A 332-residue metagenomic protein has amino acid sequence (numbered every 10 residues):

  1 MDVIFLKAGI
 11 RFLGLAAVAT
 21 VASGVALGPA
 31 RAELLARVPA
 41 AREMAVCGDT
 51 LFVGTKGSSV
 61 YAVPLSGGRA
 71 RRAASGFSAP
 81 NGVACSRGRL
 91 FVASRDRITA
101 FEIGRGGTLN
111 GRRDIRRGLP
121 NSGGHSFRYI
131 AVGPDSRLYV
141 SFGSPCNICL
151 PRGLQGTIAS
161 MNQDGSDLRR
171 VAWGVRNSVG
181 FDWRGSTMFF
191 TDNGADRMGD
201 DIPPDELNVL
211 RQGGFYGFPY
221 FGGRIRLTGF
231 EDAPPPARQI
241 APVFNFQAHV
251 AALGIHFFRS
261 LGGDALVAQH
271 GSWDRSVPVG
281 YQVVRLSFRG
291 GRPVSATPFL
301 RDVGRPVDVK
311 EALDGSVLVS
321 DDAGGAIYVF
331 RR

Functional and structural regions predicted by a protein language model:
P29-R37, G67-G76, I103-N121, P151-G180 (+2 more regions): Blade-edge beta-strand/turn elements of extracellular beta-propeller and related beta-sheet repeat scaffolds
L35-S58, V250-F257, V267: Beta-strand-rich domains and repeat architectures in extracellular enzymes and scaffolds, especially beta-propellers
A40, G76-A79, S126, L154 (+5 more regions): Beta-rich catalytic cores
V46-D49, C85-R87, V132-D135, D182-G185 (+2 more regions): Residue-level detector of Asp-centered blade-edge/turn motifs that repeat once per structural unit in beta-propeller
V53-G54, V92, Y139-S141, F189-D192 (+2 more regions): Residue position within the beta-strands of beta-propeller blades
S59-Y61, R97-T99, T157-A159, E206 (+2 more regions): A short loop-to-beta-strand structural motif that recurs across blades of beta-propeller domains
F127, P145-N147, M161-D164, R176-N177 (+3 more regions): Beta-propeller domain segments
